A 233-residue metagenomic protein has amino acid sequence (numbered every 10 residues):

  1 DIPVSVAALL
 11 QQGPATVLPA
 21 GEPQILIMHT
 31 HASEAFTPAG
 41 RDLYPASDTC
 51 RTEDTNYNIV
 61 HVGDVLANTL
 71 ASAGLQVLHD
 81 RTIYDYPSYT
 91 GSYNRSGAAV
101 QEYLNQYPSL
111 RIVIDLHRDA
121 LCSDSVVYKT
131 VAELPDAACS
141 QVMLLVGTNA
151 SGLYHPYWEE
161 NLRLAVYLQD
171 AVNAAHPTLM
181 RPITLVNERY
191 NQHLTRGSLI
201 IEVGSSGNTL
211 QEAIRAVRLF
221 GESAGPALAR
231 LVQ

Functional and structural regions predicted by a protein language model:
D1-T30, A35-A39: Non-catalytic propeptide/linker segments at domain boundaries
A32-A35, I83-P87, R118-S123, N149-G152 (+2 more regions): Solvent-exposed loop/turn segments at secondary-structure junctions within structured extracellular/periplasmic domains
P38-D54: A solvent-exposed, charged loop/short amphipathic helix patch at secondary-structure junctions
P45-T49, L121-P156: A short, glycine/acidic-enriched catalytic loop
T52-V131: Catalytic-core regions of hydrolytic enzymes
E53-H61, T90-N94, H155-R163, G207-R215: Soluble non-cytosolic domains of exported or imported proteins
Y157-T184: Active-site-adjacent substrate-binding region of metalloamidase/peptidase-like peptide-processing proteins
M180-Q233: Active-site-adjacent mobile loop/cap segments within catalytic or ligand-binding domains
